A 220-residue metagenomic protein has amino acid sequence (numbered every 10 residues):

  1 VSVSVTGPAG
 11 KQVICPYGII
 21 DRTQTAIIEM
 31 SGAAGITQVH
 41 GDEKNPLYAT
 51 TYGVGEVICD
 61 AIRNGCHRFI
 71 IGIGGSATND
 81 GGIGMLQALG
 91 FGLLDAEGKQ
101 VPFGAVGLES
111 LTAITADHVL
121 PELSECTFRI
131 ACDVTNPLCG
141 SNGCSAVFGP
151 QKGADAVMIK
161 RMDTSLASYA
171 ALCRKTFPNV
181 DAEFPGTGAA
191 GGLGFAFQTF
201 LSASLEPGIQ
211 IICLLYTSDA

Functional and structural regions predicted by a protein language model:
V1-Q38, F128-L138, C144-S145, D163 (+1 more regions): Glycine-rich nucleotide/cofactor/substrate-binding loop typically near the N-terminus or early in the first domain
V3-S4, I14-I19, E97, A113-E122 (+3 more regions): A generic local secondary-structure boundary/capping motif
A9-T78: Anion-binding (especially nucleotide phosphate/pyrophosphate-binding) glycine-rich loop and adjoining beta-alpha core
A49-Y52, E56-C59, R63-I70, A77-T127: Glycine/threonine-rich beta-strand-loop-alpha-helix active-site module that forms ligand/phosphate-binding
G107, L111-A113, V119-L120, A131-A146 (+4 more regions): A structural signal for small-residue-enriched, beta-sheet-centric alpha/beta enzyme cores and oligomeric scaffold folds
C139-R174: Acidic, glycine-rich loop-and-beta core segments that form the ion-binding/anion-interacting portion of active sites
T164-I212: Oxyanion-binding "anion nests"
Y216-A220: Conserved small/polar residues in nucleotide/adenosyl-binding loops
